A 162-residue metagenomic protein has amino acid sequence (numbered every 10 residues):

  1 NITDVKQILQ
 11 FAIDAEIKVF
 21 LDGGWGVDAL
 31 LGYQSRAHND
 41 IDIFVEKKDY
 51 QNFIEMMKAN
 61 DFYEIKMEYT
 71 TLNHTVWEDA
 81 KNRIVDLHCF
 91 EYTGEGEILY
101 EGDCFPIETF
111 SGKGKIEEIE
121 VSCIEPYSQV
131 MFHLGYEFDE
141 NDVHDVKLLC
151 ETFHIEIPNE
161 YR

Functional and structural regions predicted by a protein language model:
N1-R162: Compositionally biased terminal segments of proteins
